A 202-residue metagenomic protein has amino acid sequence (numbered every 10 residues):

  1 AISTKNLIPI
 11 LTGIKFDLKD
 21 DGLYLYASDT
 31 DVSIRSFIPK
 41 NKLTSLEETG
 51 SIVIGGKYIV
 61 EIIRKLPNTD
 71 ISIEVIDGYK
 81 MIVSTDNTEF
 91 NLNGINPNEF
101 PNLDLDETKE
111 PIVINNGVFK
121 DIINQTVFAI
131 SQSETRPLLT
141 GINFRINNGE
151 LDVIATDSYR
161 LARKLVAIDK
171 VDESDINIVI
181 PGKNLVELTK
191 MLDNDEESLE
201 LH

Functional and structural regions predicted by a protein language model:
A1-H202: Structural preference for solvent-exposed beta-strand-turn elements and adjacent flexible terminal/loop segments within
